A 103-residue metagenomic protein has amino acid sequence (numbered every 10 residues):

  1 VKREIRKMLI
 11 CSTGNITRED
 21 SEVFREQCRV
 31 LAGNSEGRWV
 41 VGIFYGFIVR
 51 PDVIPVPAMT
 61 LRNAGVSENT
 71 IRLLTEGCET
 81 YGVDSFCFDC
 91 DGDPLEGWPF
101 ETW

Functional and structural regions predicted by a protein language model:
V1, A32-N34, I71-L73: Sparse, context-dependent recognition of short Cys/His-centered cofactor- or disulfide-binding micro-motifs
V1-E26, C87-C90, P99-W103: Short, extreme N-terminal segment that most often corresponds to the first beta-strand
V1-K2, R38-V40, E76-E79: A general structural signal for short secondary-structure junctions and capping/turn motifs
E4-C11, W39-L61: Short glycine-rich, basic-tinged beta-strand/loop micro-motifs
I16-R18, P55-P57, D93-L95: Short acidic, S/G/P-rich loop/turn micro-motifs used as interaction or catalytic elements
E19-V53: An N-terminal amphipathic alpha-helical segment
F24-C28, P57-L61, T70, L74: Generic structural signal of hydrophobic/aromatic residues within well-ordered alpha-helices of folded domains
A64-W103: Short, compact, well-ordered microdomains
